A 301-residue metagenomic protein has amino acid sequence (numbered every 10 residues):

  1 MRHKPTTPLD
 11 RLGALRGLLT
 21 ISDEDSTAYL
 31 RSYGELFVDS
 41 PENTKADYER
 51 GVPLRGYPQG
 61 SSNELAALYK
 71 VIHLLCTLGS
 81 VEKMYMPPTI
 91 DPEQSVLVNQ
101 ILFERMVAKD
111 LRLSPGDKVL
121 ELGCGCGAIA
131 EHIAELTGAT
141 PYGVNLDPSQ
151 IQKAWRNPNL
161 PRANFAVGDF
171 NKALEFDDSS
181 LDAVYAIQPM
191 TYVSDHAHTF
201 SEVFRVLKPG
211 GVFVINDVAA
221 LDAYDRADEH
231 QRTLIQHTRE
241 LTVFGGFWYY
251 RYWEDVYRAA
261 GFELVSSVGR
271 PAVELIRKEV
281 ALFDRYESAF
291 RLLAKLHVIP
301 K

Functional and structural regions predicted by a protein language model:
K4-C76: N-terminal auxiliary segments of SAM/dcSAM-dependent transferases
L97-P115: Conserved alpha-helix/loop element of class I SAM-dependent methyltransferases that forms part of the SAM/SAH-binding
L120, A128-K172: Class I SAM-dependent methyltransferase SAM/SAH-binding core
N171-V184: A short acidic, Gly/Pro-enriched loop at the edge of an enzyme's catalytic core that lines a small-molecule cofactor
A197-V212: A short glycine-rich, Lys/Arg-flanked "PGG" loop and its adjoining helix->strand segment in the class I
A219-F244: Short, glycine-/aromatic-enriched active-site segment of Class I SAM-dependent methyltransferases
G245-G261: Short alpha-helix
E263-K295: Conserved catalytic loop of SAM-dependent methyltransferase domains
